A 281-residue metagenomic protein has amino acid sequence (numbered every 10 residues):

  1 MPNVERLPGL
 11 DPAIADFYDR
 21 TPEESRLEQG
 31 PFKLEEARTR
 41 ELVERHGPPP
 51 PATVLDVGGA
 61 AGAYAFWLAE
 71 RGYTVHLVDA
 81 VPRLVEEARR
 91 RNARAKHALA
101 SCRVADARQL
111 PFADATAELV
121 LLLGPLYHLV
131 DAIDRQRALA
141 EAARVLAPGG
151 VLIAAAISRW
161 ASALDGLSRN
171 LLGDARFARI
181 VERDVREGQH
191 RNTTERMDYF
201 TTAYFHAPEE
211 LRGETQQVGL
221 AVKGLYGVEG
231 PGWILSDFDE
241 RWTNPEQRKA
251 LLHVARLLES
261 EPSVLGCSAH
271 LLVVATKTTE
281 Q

Functional and structural regions predicted by a protein language model:
M1-P50, A63, W67: Conserved class I S-adenosyl-L-methionine
P51-G58: Conserved class I S-adenosyl-L-methionine
L55, A63-Q109: Class I SAM-dependent methyltransferase SAM/SAH-binding core
R108-V120: A short acidic, Gly/Pro-enriched loop at the edge of an enzyme's catalytic core that lines a small-molecule cofactor
L129, E195-E209: Acceptor-substrate binding/catalytic loop of class I
Q136-P148: A short glycine-rich, Lys/Arg-flanked "PGG" loop and its adjoining helix->strand segment in the class I
V151-D184: Conserved class I S-adenosyl-L-methionine
E214, V218-Q281: C-terminal lobe and adjacent flexible extensions of AdoMet/dcAdoMet transferase-like proteins
